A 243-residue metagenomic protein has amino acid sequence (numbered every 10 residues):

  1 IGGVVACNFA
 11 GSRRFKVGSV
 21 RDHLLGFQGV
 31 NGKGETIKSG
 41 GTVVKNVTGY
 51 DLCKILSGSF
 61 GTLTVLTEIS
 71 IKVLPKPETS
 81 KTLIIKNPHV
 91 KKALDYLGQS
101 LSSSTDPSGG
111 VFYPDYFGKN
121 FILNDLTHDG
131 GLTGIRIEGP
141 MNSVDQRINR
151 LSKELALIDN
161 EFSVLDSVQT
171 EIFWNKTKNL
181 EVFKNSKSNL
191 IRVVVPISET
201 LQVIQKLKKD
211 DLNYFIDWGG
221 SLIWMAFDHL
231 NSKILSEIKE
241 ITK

Functional and structural regions predicted by a protein language model:
I1-K243: Noncatalytic alpha-helical scaffold of FAD-dependent oxidoreductases
